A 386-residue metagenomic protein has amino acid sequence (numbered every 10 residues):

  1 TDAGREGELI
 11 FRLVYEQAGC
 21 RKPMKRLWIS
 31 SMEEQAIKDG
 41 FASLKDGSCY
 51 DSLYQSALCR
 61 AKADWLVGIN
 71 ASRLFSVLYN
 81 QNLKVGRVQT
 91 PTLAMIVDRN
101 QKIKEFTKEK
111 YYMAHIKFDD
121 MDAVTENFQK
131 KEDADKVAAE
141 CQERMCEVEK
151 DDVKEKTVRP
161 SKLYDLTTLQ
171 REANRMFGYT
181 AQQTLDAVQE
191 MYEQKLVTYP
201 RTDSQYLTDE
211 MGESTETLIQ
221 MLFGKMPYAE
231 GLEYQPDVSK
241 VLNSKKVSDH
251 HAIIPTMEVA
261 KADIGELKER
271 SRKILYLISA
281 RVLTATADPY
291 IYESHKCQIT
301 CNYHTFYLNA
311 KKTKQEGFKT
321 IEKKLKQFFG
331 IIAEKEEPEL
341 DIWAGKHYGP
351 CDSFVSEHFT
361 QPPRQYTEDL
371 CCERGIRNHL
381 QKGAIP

Functional and structural regions predicted by a protein language model:
T1-I385: Toprim catalytic domain recognition across nucleic-acid enzymes
